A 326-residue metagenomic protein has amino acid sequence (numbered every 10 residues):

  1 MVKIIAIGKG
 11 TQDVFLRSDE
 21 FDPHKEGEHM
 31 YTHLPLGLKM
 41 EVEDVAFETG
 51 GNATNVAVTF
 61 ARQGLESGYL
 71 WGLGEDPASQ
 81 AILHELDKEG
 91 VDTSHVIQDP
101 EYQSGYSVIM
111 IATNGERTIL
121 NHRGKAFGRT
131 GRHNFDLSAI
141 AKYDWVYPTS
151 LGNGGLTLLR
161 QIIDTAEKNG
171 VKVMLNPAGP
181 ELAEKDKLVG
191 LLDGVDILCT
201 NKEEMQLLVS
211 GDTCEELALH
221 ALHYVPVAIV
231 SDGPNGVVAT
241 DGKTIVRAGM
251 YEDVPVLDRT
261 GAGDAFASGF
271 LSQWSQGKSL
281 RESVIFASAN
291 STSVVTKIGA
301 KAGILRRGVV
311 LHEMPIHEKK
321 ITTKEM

Functional and structural regions predicted by a protein language model:
M1-G68, Q80-A81, K88: Glycine-rich phosphate/adenosyl-contacting loop at the front of the ribokinase-like
I4-I5, L16-H24, L182, E215-M326: Conserved phosphate-binding/catalytic region of the ribokinase-like
S67, T93, V173-M174, A228: Hydrophobic beta-strand scaffold residues
K88-Y102: A glycine-rich helix N-cap at a beta->alpha junction
S94, Q98, I109-S150: Conserved phosphate-binding/catalytic loop of the ribokinase/pfkB sugar-kinase fold
A139-A141, L192, L222: A short, aliphatic-rich alpha-helical micro-motif
W145-L219, N235-V237: Conserved beta-alpha-beta core of the PfkB/ribokinase-like small-molecule kinase fold
